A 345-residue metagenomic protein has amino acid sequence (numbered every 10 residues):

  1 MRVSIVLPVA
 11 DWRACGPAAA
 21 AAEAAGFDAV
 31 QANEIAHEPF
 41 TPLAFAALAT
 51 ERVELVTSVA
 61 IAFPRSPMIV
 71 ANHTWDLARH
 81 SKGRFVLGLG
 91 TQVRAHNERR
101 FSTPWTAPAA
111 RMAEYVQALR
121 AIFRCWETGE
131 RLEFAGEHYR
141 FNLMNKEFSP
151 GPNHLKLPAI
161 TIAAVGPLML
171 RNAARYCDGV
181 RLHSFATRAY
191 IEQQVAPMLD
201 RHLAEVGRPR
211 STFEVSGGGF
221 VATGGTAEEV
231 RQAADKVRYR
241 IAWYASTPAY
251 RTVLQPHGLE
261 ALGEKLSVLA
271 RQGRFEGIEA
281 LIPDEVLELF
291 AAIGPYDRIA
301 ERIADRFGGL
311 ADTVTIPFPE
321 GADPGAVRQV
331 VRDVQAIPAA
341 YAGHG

Functional and structural regions predicted by a protein language model:
M1-G345: Active-site-adjacent structural elements that line small-molecule/cofactor binding pockets in enzymes
